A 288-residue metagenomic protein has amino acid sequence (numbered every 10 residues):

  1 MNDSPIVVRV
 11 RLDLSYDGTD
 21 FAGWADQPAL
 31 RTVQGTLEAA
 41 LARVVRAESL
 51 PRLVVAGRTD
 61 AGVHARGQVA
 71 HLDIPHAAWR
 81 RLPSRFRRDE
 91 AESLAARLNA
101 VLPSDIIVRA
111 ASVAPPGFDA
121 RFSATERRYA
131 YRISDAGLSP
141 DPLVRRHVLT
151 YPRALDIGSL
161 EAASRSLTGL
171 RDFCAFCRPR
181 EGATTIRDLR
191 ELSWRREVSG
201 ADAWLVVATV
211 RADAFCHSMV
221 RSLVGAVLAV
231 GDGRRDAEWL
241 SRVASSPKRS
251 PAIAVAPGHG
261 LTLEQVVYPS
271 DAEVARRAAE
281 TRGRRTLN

Functional and structural regions predicted by a protein language model:
N2-N288: Structured-RNA-binding interfaces characteristic of tRNA pseudouridine synthases
